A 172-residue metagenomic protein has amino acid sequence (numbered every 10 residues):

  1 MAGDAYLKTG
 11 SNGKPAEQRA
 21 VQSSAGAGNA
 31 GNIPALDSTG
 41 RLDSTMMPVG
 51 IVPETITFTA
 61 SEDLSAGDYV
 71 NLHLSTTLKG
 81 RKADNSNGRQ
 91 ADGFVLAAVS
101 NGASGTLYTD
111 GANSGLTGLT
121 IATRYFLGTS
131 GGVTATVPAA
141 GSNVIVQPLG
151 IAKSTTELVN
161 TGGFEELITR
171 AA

Functional and structural regions predicted by a protein language model:
A2-D4, K8, A30, M47-A172: Glycine-anchored, exposed beta-strand/edge motif detector
A2-V52: N-terminal low-complexity, intrinsically disordered "leader/linker" segments enriched in small/polar and basic residues
